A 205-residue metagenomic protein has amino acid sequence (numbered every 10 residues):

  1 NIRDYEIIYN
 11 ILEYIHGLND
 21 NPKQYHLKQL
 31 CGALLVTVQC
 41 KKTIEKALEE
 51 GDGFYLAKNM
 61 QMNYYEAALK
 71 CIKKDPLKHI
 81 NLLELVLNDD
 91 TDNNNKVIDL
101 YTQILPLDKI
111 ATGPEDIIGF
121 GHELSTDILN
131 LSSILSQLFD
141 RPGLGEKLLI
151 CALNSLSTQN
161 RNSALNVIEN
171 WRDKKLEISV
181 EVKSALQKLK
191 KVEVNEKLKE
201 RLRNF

Functional and structural regions predicted by a protein language model:
R3-L18, K28, L35-L85, T91-I118 (+2 more regions): Amphipathic alpha-helical scaffolding segments comprising HEAT/armadillo-like alpha-solenoid repeats
H26-G32, N63-Y64, N81-E84, S125-Q137 (+1 more regions): Boundary/linker elements of alpha-helical solenoid repeat scaffolds
F120-L124: Active-site loop segments of alpha/beta catalytic cores
N130-F205: Extended alpha-helical scaffolding segments
